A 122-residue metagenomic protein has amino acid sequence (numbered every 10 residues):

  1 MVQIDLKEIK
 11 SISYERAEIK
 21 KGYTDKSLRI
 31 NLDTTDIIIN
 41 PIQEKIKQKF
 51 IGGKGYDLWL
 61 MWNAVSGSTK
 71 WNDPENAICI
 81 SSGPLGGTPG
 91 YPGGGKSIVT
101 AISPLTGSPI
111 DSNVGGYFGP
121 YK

Functional and structural regions predicted by a protein language model:
M1-Y121: Acidic carboxylate diad motif detector
